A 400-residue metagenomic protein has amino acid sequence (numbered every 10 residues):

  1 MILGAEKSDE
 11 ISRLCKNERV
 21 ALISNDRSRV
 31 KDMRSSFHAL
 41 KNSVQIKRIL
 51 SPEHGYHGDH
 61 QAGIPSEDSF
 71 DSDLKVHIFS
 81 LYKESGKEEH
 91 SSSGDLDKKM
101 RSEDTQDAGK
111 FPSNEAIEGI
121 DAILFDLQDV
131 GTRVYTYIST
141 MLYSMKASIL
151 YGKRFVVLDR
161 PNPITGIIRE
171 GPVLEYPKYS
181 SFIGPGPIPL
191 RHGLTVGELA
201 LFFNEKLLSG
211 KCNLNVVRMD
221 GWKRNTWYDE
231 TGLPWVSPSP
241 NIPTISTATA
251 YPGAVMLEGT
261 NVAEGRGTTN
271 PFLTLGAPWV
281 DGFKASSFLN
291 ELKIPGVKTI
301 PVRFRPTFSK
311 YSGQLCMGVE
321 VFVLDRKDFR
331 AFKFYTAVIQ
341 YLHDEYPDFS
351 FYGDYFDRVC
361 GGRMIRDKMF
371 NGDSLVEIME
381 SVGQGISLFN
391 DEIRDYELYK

Functional and structural regions predicted by a protein language model:
M1-Q45: N-terminal phosphate-binding or glycine-rich loops at protein starts, especially the Walker A/P-loop of NTPases
K47-H54, L158: Short internal beta-strands
G58-A62, V156-Y179: Glycine-rich, charge-decorated loop segments at or immediately adjacent to ligand/cofactor-binding or catalytic sites
G63-D97, E103-G119, T132: Glycine-rich oxoanion-binding loops at beta->alpha junctions
D129-M141: Glycine/threonine-rich flexible loop motifs
S180-Y251: Conserved anion/nucleotide-ligand pocket segment
W222-K298: Glycine-rich, aromatic-lined ligand/substrate-binding cores of catalytic and carbohydrate-binding domains
G276-S381: Conserved functional hotspot residues or short segments at active or partner-binding sites across diverse domains
